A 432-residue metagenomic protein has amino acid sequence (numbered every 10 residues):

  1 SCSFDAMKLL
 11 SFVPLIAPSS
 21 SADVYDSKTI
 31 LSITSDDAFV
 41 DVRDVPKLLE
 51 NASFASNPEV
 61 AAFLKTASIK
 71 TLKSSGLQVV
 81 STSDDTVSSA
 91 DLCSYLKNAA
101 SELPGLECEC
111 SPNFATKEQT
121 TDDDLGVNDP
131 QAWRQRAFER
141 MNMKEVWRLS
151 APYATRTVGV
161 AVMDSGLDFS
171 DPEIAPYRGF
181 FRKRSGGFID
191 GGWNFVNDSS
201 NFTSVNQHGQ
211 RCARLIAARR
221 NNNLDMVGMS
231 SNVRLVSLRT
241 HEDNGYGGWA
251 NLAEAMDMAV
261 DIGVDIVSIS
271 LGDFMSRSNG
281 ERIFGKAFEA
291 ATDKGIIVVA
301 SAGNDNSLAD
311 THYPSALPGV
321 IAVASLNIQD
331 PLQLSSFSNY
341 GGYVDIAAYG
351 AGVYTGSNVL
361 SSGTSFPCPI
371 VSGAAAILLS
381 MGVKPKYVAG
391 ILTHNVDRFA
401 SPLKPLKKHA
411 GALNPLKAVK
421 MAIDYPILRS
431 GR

Functional and structural regions predicted by a protein language model:
F12-L15, S20-N128: Primarily auto-inhibitory N-terminal propeptides
T34-S35, P112-A115, V162-G166, I216-R219 (+10 more regions): Active-site-proximal beta-strand/loop segments in catalytic clefts of secreted hydrolases
K73-G76, S94-G159, L167, D171-E173 (+2 more regions): Protease zymogen maturation seam
E145-W193, N197-W249, D265, D310 (+4 more regions): Subtilisin-like serine protease catalytic core
D164, I296, H312-V383, A412: Extracellular S/T/G-rich loop segment that most often corresponds to the catalytic His/Ser-adjacent loop
N201-Q210, G303, V359-V371: Gly/Ser-rich catalytic serine loop of serine hydrolases
N244-V264, F274: Catalytic-core regions of hydrolytic enzymes
V260-L271, R277-S278, R282, A287 (+4 more regions): C-terminal subdomain of the subtilisin-like protease fold in secreted/lumenal serine endopeptidases
